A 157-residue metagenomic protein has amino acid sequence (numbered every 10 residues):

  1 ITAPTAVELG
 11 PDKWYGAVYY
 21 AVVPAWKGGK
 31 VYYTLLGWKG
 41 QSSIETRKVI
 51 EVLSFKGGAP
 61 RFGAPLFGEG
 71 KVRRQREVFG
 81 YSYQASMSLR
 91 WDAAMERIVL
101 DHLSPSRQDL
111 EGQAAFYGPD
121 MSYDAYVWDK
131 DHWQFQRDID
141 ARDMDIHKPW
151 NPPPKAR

Functional and structural regions predicted by a protein language model:
I1-P24: Short N-terminal edge-element motif at the start of the domain
P11-D12, G40-E45, G112-Y117: Short consensus segments that form the blades of beta-propeller domains, in both extracellular/periplasmic
A17, K30, I44-K48, Q84 (+1 more regions): Short, well-structured alpha-helical interface segments that form or flank functional binding sites
A21-W26, R61-W128, P152: Short aromatic loop motif centered on NTY/YTY
V23-K27, Q41-I44: Extracellular/luminal recognition modules and glycoprotein regions
V31-K39, E96-H102: Short beta-strand elements that form the blades of beta-propeller/WD-repeat-like and other beta-sheet-rich scaffold
Y33, W38-S82: Short helix-loop boundary/capping segments
W128-Q134, A141-P154: C-terminal structured domains
